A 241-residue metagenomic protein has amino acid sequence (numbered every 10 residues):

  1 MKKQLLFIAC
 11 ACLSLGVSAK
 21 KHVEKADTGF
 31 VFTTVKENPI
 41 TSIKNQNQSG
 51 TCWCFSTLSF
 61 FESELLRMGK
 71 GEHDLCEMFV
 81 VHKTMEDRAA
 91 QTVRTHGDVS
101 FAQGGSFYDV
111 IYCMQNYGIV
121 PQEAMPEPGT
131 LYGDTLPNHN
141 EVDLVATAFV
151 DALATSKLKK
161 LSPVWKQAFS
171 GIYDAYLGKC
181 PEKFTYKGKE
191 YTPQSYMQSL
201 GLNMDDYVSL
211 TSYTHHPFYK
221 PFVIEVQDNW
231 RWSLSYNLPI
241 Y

Functional and structural regions predicted by a protein language model:
M1-Q4: Positively charged n-region of N-terminal signal peptides that target proteins for export
F7: Basic, ligand-binding patches in group-transfer machinery, especially extracytoplasmic/periplasmic segments
C10-S18: Hydrophobic h-region of N-terminal signal peptides that target proteins for export in Gram-negative bacteria
H22-Y241: Catalytic-core signature of thiol
